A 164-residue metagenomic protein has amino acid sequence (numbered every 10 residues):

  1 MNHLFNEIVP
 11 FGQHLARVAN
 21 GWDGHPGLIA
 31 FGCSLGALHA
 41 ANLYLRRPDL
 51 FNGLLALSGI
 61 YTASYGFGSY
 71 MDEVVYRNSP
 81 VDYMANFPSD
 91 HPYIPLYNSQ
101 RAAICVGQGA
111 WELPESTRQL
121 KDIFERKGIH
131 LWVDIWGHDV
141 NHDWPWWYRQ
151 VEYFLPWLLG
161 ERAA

Functional and structural regions predicted by a protein language model:
M1-A164: Non-catalytic cap/lid and distal C-terminal segments of serine-dependent acyl enzymes
